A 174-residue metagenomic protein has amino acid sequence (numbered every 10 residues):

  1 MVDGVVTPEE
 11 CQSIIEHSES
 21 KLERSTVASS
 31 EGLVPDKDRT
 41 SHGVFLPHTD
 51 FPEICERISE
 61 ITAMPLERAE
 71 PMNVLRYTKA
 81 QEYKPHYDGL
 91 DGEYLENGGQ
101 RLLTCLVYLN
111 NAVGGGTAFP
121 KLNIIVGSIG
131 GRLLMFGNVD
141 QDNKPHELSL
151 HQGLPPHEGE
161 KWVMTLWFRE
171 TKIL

Functional and structural regions predicted by a protein language model:
M1-M135, V139-L174: Fe(II)/2-oxoglutarate oxygenase catalytic core
